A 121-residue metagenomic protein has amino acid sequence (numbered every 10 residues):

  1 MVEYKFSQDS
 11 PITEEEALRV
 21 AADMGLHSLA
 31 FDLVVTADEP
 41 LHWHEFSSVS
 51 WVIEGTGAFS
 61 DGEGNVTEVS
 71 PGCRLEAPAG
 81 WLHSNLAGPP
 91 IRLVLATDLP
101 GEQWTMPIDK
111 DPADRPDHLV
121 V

Functional and structural regions predicted by a protein language model:
M1-L33, P40-L41, A113-V121: A short, N-terminal "cap"/entry segment at the start of jelly-roll beta-barrel domains of the cupin/DSBH fold
L18-V20, D38-H44, S60-D61, T67 (+1 more regions): Short histidine-centered beta-strand/loop micro-motifs that create catalytic or ligand/metal-coordination sites
L29, E39, G55-S60, R74: Short beta-strand segments in beta-sandwich/barrel cores
W43-F59: Short, conserved beta-strand element in jelly-roll/cupin
V52-I53, S60, L86, V94: Beta-strand residues in well-ordered beta-sheet regions across diverse protein folds
E63-G80: Short acidic-glycine-tyrosine-enriched beta hairpin
A79-W104: Ligand-binding loop in jelly-roll beta-barrel domains
P100-H118: Short peripheral tails and domain-boundary helices/loops at the edges of structured domains
